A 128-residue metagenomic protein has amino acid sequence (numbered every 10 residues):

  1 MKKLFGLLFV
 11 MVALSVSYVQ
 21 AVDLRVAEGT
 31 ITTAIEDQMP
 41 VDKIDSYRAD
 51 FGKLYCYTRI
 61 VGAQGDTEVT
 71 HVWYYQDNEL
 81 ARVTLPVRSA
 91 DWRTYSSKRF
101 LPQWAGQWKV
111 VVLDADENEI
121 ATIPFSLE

Functional and structural regions predicted by a protein language model:
L4-S15: Sec-dependent N-terminal signal peptides
A21-D50: Short, compositionally biased P/S/T/A/G/V-rich stretches that sit at domain boundaries
L54-V61: Short edge beta-strand/loop segments characteristic of extracellular beta-sandwich folds
Y57, W92-F100: Exposed aromatic-hydrophobic patches
D66, A105-Q107: Extracellular Ig-like/FN3 beta-sandwich strand-entry sites
H71-Y75, V112: Conserved aromatic beta-strand anchor motif in extracellular beta-sandwich/beta-rich domains
P86-W92: Short proline/glycine- and polar residue-rich coil/turn motifs
F100-L101, K109-L127: Short, exposed beta-strand-loop hairpins at the edges of beta-sheets in extracellular/periplasmic proteins
